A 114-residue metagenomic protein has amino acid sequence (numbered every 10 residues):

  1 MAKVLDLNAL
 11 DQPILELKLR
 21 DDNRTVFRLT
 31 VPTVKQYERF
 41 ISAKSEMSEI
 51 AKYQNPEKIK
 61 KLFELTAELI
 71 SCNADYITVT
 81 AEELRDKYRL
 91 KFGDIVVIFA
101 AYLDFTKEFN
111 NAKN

Functional and structural regions predicted by a protein language model:
A2-K18: Short acidic, Pro/Gly- and aromatic-enriched capping/linker segments at domain boundaries
Q12, T25-N114: Short, surface-exposed, charged amphipathic helix/loop patches that serve as local interaction elements
R20-R24: Glycine-centered tight beta-turn/hairpin loop motif at sheet-sheet or coil-to-beta transitions
